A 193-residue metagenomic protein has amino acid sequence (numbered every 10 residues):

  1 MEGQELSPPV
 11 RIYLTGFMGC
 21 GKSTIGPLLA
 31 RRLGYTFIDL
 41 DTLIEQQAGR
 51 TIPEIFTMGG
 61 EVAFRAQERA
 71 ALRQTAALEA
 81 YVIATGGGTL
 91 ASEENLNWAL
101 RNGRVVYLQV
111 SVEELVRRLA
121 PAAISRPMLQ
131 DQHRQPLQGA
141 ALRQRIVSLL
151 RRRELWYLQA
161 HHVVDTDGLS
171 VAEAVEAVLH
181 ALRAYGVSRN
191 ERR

Functional and structural regions predicted by a protein language model:
E2-S7, R32, R117, Q138 (+2 more regions): NTP-dependent small-molecule kinase module
L14: Hydrophobic anchor at the beta1->P-loop junction of P-loop NTPases
F17: P-loop (Walker A) phosphate-binding loop of NTP-binding proteins
S23: Walker A/P-loop
R31-T42: Post-Walker A helix-loop "phosphate-sensing" segment adjacent to the P-loop in P-loop NTPases
L40-L100, A122-S125, Q130-D131: ATP-dependent small-molecule kinase phosphotransfer cores that center on conserved nucleotide phosphate-binding segments
R101-E154: A glycine- and Lys/Arg-enriched "phosphate-lid" helix/loop adjacent to the NTP-binding pocket of small-molecule kinases
